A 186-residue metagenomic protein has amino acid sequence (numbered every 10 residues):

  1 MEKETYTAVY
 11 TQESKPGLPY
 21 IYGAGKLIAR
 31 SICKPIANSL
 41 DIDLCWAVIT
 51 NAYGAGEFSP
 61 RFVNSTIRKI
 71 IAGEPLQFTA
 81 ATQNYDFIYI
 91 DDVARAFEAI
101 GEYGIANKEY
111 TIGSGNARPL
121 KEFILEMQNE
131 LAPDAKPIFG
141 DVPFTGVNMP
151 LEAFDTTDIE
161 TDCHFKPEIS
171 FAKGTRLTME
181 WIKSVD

Functional and structural regions predicted by a protein language model:
M1, A8-V9, N51, Q77 (+1 more regions): Conserved beta-strand positions that form and line the central face of beta-propeller blades
M1-W46, F58-S59: Catalytic helix-loop patch of NAD(P)-dependent Rossmann-fold dehydrogenases
K3, N51-G54, T161: Active-site micro-motifs of SAM-dependent methyltransferase domains
L18-Y22, I49-P60, A80-I90, N116: Glycine-rich "substrate-gating" loop/helix at the edge of Rossmann-like oxidoreductase active sites
C33-K34, I67, I124: Short amphipathic alpha-helical segments and helix-helix/interface helices
I70-D186: C-terminal substrate-binding subdomain of Rossmann-fold SDR/epimerase-dehydratase oxidoreductases
